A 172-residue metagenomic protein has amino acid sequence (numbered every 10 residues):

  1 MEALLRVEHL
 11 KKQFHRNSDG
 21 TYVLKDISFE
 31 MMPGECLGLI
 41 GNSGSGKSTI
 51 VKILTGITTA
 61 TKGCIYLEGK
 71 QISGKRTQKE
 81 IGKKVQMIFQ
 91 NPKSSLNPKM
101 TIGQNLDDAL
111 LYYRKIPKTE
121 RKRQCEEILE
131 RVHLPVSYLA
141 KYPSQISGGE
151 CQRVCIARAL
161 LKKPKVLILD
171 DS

Functional and structural regions predicted by a protein language model:
I40-N42: The feature captures the beta-strand-to-loop junction immediately N-terminal to the Walker
T55: Helix-to-loop junction immediately C-terminal to a conserved catalytic motif
I72-Q86, Y112: ABC ATPase NBD coupling module
E120-S137: Conserved ABC ATPase "signature" region
Y142-I146, E150: Conserved ABC ATPase signature
K163: Conserved catalytic motifs of ABC-family nucleotide-binding domains
